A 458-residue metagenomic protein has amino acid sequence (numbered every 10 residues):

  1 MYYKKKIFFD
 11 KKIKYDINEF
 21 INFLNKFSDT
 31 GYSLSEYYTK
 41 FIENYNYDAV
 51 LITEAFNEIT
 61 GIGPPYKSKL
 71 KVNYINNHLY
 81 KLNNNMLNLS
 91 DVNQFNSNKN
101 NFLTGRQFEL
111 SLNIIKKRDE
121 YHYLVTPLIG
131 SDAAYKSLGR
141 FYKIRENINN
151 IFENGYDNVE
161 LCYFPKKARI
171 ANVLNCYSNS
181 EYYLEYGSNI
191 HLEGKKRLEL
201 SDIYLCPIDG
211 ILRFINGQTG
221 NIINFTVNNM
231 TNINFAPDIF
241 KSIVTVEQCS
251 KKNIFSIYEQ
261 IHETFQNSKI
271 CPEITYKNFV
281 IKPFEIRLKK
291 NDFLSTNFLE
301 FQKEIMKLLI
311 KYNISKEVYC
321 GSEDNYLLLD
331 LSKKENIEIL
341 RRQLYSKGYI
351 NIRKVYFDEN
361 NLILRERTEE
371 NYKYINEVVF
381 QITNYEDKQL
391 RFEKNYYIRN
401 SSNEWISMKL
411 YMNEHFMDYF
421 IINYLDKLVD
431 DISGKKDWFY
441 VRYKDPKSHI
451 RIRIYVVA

Functional and structural regions predicted by a protein language model:
M1-Y186, G194-S201, D209-R213: Type-3 copper protein
L128-K347, L425-V429: C-terminal structured domains
L309, N313-V318, S322-E393: Extended repeat-based interaction scaffolds and adjacent low-complexity, acidic/S/T/P-biased segments that form broad
T383-E404, D445, V457-A458: Catalytic "initiation/cleavage/transfer" segments centered on a nucleophilic residue and adjacent nucleic-acid-engaging
R391-D426: Short glycine-/aliphatic-rich beta-strand segments at the starts of folded cytosolic domains
N423-Y424, V429, I450, V456-A458: Charged, amphipathic alpha-helical regulatory modules used for macromolecular assembly or allosteric control
V429-D437: Short secondary-structure junctions
F439-V456: Histidine-centered divalent-metal-coordination microenvironment in nucleic-acid enzymes
